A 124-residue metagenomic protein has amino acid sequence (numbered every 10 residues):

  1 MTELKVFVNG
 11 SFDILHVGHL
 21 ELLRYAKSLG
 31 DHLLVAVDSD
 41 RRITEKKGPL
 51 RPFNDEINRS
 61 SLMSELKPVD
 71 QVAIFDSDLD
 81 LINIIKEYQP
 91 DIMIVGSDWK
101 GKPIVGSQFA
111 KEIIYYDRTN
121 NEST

Functional and structural regions predicted by a protein language model:
M1-T124: Nucleotidyltransferase catalytic core that binds NTPs
